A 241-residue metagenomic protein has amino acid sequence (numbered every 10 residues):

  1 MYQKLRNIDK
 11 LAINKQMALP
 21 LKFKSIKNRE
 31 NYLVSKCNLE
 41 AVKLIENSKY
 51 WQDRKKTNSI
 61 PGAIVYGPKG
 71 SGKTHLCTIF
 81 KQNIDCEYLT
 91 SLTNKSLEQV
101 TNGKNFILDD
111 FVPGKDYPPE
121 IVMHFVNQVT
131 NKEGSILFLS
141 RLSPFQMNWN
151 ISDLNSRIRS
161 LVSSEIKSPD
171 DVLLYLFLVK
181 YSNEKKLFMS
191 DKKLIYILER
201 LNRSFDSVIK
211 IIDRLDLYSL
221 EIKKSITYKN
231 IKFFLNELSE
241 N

Functional and structural regions predicted by a protein language model:
M1-D53, L220-N241: A short, basic N-terminal segment
R54-L76: Walker A/P-loop nucleotide-binding motif
Q99-S140: Conserved nucleotide-sensing/catalytic segment adjacent to the nucleotide-binding pocket in NTP-handling enzymes
P144-R159: Short regulatory helix/loop adjacent to the ATP-binding pocket of P-loop NTPases
Q146, L161-L173: Conserved AAA+ ATPase "SRH/arginine-finger" region at the nucleotide-binding site
V172-L187: Conserved AAA+ ATPase "sensor/coupling" helix adjacent to the nucleotide-binding pocket
F188-L201: Short conserved motifs of the RecA-like P-loop NTPase core
L201-L215: The conserved phosphate-sensing helix
